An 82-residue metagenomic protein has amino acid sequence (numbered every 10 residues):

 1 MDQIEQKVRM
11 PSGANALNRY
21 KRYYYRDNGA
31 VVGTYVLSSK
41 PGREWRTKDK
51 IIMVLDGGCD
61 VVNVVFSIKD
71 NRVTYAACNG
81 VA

Functional and structural regions predicted by a protein language model:
M1-A82: Intrinsically disordered, low-complexity acidic regions enriched in Pro/Ser/Thr
